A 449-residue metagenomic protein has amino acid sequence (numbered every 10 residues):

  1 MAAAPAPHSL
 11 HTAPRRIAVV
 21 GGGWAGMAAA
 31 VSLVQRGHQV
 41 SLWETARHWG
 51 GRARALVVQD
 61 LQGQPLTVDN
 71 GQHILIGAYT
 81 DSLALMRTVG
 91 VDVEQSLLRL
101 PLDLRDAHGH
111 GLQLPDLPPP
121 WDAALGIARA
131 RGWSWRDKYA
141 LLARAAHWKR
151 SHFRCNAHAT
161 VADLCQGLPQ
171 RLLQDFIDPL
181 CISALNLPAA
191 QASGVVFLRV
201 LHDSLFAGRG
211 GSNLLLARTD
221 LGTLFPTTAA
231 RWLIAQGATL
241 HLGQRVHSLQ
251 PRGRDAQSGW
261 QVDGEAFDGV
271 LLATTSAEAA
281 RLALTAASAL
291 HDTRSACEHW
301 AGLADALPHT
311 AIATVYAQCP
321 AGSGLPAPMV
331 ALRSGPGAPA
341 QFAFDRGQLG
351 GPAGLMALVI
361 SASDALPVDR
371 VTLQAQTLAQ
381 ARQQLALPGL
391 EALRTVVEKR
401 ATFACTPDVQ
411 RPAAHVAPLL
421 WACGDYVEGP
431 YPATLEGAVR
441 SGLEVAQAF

Functional and structural regions predicted by a protein language model:
M1-I17, Q35-R36: Extreme N-terminal leader/targeting segments of oxidoreductases
A2, R36, H247-V371, Q380-Q384: Mid-domain catalytic core of redox enzymes that form a hydrophobic substrate pocket/lid adjacent to a catalytic redox
A2-H8, V57, P115-P118, Q341-F449: Conserved flavin/dinucleotide-binding core of flavoenzymes
R15-L42: N-terminal Rossmann-like FAD-binding beta1-loop-alpha1 element of flavoenzymes
V34-Q59: Glycine-rich FAD pyrophosphate-binding loop
H73-T80, C155-A159, G208-W232, V368-L373: Short beta-strand to alpha-helix junction loop
Y79-L83, R87-L198: Mobile amphipathic helical/loop "lid" adjacent to a hydrophobic cofactor/ligand pocket
V200-R252, A256-W260, G269: Helical element adjacent to the flavin cofactor pocket in flavoenzyme catalytic cores
